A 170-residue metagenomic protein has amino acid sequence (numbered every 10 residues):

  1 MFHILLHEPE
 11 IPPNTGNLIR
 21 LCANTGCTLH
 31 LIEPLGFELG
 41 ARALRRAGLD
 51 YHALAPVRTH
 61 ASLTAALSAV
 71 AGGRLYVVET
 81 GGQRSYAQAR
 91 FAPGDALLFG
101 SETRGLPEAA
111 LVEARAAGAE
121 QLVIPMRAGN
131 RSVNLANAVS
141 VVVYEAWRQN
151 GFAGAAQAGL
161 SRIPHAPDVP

Functional and structural regions predicted by a protein language model:
M1-P170: Post-transcriptional modification and biogenesis factors for structured RNAs of the translation apparatus
